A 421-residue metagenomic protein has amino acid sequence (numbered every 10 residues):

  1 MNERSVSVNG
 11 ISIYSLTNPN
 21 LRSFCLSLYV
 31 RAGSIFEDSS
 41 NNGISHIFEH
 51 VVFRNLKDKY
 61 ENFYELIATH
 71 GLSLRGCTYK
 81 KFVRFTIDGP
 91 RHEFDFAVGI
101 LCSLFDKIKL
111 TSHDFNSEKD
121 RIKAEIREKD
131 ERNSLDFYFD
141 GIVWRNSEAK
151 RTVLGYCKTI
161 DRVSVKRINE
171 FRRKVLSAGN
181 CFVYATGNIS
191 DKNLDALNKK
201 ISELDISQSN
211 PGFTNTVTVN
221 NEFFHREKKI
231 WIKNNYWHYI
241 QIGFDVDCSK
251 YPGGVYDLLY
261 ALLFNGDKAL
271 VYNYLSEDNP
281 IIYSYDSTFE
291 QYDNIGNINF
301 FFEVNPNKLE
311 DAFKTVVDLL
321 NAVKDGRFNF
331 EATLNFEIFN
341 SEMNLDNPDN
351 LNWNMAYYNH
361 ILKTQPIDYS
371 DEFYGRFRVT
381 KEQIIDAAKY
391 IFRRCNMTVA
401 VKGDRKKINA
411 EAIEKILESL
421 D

Functional and structural regions predicted by a protein language model:
M1-S23: N- or domain-start disorder-to-order transition segments that initiate the globular core
R4-V6, F224-K233, G375, A400: Short amphipathic
S12-T17, R172-R173, R226-I232, A388: Short, surface-exposed beta-strand/loop micro-motifs that present aromatic residues
N18-A32, N180, S209-Y272: His/Glu-based metal-binding/catalytic segments typifying zinc-dependent metallopeptidases
A32-N42: Short pre-active-site segment immediately N-terminal to the catalytic Zn-binding motif
N41, F94, V98, P252-Y256 (+3 more regions): Short, charged, low-complexity patches
G43-L56: Active-site SXXK
K57-F213, V219, V246, E277-D421: Charge-rich, well-structured scaffold segments of protease-associated domains
